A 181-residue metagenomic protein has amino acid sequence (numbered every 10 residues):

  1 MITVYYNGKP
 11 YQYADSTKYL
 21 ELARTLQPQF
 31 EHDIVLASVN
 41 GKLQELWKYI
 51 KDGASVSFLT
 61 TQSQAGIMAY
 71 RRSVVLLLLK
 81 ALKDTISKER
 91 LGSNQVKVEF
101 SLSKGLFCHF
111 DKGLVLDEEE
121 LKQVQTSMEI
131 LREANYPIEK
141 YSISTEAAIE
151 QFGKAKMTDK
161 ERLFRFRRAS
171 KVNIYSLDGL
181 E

Functional and structural regions predicted by a protein language model:
N7-K18: Short, contiguous acidic and Ser/Thr-rich linear segments
T17-Q29: Short amphipathic, charge-patterned alpha-helical segments
T17-Y19, F58-K88: N-terminal catalytic cores of NTP/NDP-binding nucleotidyl/phosphoryl-transfer enzymes
A23, L76, C108: Divalent metal-coordination and catalytic microenvironments
I34-K48: Short acidic beta-strand-loop surface patches of small beta-rich interaction domains
G53-V56: Loop/turn positions that initiate beta-strands
E89-S103: Short, flexible active-site-proximal loops enriched in glycine and acidic residues
L102, D111-E181: Non-catalytic interaction/regulatory segments
